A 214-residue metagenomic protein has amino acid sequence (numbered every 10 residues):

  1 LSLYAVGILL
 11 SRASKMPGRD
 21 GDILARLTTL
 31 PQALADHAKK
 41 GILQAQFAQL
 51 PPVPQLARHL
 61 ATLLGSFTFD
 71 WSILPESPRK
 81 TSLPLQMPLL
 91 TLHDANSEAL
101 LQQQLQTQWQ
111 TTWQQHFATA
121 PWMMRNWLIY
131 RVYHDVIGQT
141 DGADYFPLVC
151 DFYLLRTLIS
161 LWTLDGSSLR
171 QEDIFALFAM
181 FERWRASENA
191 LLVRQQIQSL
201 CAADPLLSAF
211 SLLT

Functional and structural regions predicted by a protein language model:
S2-T214: Hydrophobic, aromatic-lined core segments that form the binding pocket/scaffold for planar heteroaromatic ligands
